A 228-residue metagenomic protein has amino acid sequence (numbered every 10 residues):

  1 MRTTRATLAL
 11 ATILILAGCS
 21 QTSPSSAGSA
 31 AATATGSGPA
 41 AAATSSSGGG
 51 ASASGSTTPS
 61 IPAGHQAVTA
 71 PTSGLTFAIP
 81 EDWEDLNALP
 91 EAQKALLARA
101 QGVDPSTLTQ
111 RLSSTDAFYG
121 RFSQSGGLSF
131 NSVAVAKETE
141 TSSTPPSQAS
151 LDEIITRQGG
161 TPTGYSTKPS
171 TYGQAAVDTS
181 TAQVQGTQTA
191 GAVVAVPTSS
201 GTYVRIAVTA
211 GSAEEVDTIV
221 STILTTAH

Functional and structural regions predicted by a protein language model:
R2-T109, T209-H228: N-terminal targeting sequences that direct proteins away from the cytosol to non-cytosolic compartments
L89-Y203, A210-E214, T218, H228: Conserved polar/disulfide-associated segments of primarily extracytoplasmic proteins
